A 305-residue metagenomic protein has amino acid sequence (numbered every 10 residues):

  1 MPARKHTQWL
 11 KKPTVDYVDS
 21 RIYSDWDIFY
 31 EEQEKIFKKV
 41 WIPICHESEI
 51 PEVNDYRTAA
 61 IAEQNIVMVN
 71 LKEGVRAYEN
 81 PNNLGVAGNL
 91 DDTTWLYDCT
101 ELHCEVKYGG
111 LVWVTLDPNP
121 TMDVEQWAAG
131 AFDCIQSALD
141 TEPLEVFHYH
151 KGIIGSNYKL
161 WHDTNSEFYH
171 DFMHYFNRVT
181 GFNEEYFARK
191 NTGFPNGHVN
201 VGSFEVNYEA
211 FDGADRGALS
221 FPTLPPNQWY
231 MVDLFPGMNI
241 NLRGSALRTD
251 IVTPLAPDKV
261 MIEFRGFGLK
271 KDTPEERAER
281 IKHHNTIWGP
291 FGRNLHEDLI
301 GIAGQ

Functional and structural regions predicted by a protein language model:
M1-E79, C104-E105: N-terminal pre-ligand scaffold of iron-sulfur
K38-P51, N83-G88, Y230-P236: Short Pro/Gly-enriched beta-strand edge/turn motifs at strand-loop
P51, V67-E73, L102-Q305: C-terminal catalytic domain of Rieske-type non-heme iron oxygenases
K72-E105: Long, hydrophobic, well-ordered secondary-structure blocks that form the structural core and pocket-lining surfaces
